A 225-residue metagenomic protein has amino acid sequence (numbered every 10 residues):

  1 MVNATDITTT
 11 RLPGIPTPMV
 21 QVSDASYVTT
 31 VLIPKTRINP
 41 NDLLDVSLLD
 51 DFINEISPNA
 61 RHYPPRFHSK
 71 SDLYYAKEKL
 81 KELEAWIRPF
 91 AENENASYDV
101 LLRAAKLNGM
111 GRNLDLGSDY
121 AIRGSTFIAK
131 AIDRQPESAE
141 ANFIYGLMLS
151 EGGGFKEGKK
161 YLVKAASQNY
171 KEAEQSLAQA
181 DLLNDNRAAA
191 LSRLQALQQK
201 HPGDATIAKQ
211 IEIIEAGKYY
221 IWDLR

Functional and structural regions predicted by a protein language model:
T9-L44, N186-R225: Terminal, low-structured helical/coil segments at or just beyond the last alpha-helical repeat
P40-S69, N95-R112, E140: Amphipathic alpha-helical repeat scaffolds of TPR domains
D72-W86, L116-R123, G152: Helix-turn-helix repeat elements of alpha-solenoid scaffolds
A85-R88, A129, V163, Q195: Alpha-solenoid helical repeat scaffolds
S97-S176, A180-L183: Alpha-helical adaptor scaffolds
